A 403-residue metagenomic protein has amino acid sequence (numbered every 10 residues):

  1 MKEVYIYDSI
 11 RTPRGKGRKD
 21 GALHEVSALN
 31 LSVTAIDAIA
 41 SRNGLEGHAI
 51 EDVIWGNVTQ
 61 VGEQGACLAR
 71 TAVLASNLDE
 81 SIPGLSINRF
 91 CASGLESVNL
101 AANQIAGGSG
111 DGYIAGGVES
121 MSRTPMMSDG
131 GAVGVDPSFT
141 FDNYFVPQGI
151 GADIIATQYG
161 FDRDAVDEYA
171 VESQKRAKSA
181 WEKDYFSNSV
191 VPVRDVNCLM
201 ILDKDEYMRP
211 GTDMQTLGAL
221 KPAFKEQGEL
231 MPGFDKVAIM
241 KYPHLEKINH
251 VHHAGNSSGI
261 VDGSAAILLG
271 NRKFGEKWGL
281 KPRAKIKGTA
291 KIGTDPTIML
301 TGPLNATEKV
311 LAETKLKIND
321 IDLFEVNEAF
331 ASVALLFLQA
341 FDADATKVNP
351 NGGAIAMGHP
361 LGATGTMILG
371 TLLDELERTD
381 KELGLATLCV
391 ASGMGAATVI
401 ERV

Functional and structural regions predicted by a protein language model:
I10-P13, H24-V26, N30-T34, E168-R272 (+3 more regions): N-terminal extracellular/periplasmic Venus flytrap/periplasmic-binding protein-like
T12, K16-K19, A102-Y159, E226-E229: Glycine-rich loop/linker segments at domain edges
A22-Y113, V118-G134, V190-K204, T297 (+1 more regions): Conserved beta-ketoacyl condensing-enzyme motif
S27, N57-D111, N143-I150, G218-G259 (+3 more regions): Conserved catalytic cysteine-centered active-site region of acyl-thioester-dependent Claisen-condensing enzymes
A28-G44, L68-A72, S97, G149-I155 (+4 more regions): Short, well-ordered amphipathic alpha-helical segments that serve as non-catalytic structural scaffolds within diverse
I87-V118, A156-F186, A266-K273, L338 (+2 more regions): Active-site-proximal alpha-helical scaffold in enzymes
R272-D320, L338: Glycine- and Gly-Pro-enriched alpha-helical subdomains that act as flexible, kink-prone "lid/hinge" or packing modules
